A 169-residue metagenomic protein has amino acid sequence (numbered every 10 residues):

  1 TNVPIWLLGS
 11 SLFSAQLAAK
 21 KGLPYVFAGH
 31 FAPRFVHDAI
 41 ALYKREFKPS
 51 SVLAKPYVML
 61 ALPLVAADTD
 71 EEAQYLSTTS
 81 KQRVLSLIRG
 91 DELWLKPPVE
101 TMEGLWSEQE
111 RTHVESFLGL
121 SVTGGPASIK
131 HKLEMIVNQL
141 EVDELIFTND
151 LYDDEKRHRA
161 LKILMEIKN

Functional and structural regions predicted by a protein language model:
T1-K21: Internal, glycine-rich beta/alpha segment that forms the wall or movable "lid" of small-molecule/cofactor binding
T1-V3, G119-L120, L151: Short, contiguous strand/loop micro-motifs
I5-L8, Y25-A28, P56-P63, D143-F147: Hydrophobic faces of well-ordered beta-strands that scaffold small-molecule active sites in alpha/beta enzyme cores
F31, T148-K156: Glycine-rich, proline-tolerant flexible connector loops at the mouths of alpha/beta enzymes
F35-L140: An alpha-helical appendage that flanks or caps ligand/catalytic pockets
D38-E46, D153-N169: C-terminal helical cap(s) of enzyme catalytic domains, especially alpha/beta-barrels
N138-L145, E166: Long, positively charged, glycine-interspersed low-complexity recognition regions
